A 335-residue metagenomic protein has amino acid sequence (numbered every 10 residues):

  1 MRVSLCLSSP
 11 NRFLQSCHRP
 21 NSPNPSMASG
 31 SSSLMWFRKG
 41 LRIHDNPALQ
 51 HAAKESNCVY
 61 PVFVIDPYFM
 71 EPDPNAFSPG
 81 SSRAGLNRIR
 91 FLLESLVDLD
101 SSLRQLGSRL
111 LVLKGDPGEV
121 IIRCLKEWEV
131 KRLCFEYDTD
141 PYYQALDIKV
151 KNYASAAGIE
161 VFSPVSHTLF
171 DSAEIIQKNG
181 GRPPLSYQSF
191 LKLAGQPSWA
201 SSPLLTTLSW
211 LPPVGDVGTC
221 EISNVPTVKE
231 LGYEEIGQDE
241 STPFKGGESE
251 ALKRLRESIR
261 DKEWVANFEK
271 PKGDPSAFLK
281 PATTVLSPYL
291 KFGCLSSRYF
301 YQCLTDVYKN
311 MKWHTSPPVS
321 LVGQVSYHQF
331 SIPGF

Functional and structural regions predicted by a protein language model:
R2, S29, G180-F335: Glycine/tryptophan-enriched, flexible segments
R2-W210: Trp/Phe/Arg-rich N-terminal binding region typifying the photolyase-homology
